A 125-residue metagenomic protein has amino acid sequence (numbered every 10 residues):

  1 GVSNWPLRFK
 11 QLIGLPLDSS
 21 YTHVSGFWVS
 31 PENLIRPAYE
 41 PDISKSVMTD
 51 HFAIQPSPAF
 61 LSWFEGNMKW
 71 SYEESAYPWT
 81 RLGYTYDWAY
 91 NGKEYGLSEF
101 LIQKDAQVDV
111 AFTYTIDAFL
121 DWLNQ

Functional and structural regions predicted by a protein language model:
G1-R8: Extended catalytic/binding region for NAD+/ADP-ribose chemistry, centered on the ART fold
K10-Q125: Conserved NAD+-utilizing ADP-ribose enzyme module
